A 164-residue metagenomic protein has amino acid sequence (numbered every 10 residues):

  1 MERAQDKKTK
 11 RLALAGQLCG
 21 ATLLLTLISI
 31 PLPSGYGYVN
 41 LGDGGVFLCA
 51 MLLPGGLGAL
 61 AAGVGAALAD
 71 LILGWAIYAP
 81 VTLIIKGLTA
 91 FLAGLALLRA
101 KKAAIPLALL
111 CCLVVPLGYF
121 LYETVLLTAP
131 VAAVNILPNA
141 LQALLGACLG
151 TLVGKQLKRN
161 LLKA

Functional and structural regions predicted by a protein language model:
M1-A164: Loop-helix junctions at membrane interfaces
